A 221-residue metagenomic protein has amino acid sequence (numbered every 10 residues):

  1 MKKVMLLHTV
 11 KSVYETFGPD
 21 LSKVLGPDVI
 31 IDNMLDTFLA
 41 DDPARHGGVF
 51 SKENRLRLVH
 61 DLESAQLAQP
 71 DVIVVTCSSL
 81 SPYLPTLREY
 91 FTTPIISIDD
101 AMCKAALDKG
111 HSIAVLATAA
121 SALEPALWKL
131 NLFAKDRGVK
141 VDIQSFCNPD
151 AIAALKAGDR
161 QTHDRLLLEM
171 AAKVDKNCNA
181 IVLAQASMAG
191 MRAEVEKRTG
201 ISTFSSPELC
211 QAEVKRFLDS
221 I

Functional and structural regions predicted by a protein language model:
M1-I221: Non-catalytic structural scaffold of enzyme domains
